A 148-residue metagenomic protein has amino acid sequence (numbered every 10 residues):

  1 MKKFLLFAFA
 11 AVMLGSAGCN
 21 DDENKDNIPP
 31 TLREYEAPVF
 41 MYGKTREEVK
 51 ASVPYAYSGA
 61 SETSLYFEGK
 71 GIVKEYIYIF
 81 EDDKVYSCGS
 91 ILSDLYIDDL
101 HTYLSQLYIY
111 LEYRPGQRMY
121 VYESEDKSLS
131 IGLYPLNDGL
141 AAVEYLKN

Functional and structural regions predicted by a protein language model:
M1-A17: Sec-dependent bacterial lipoprotein signal peptides
C19-I109, N148: Short helix/turn-capping signatures at newly exposed starts of structured segments
E62, D82, P115-Q117, N137: Residue-level signal for tight coil/turn positions that link beta-strands
T63-G71, R118-S124, A142-Y145: Generic recognition of long tandem-repeat/solenoid scaffolds
S105-E125: Short Gly/Thr-rich strand-loop-strand
Y120-L140: Short, exposed beta-strand-loop hairpins at the edges of beta-sheets in extracellular/periplasmic proteins
